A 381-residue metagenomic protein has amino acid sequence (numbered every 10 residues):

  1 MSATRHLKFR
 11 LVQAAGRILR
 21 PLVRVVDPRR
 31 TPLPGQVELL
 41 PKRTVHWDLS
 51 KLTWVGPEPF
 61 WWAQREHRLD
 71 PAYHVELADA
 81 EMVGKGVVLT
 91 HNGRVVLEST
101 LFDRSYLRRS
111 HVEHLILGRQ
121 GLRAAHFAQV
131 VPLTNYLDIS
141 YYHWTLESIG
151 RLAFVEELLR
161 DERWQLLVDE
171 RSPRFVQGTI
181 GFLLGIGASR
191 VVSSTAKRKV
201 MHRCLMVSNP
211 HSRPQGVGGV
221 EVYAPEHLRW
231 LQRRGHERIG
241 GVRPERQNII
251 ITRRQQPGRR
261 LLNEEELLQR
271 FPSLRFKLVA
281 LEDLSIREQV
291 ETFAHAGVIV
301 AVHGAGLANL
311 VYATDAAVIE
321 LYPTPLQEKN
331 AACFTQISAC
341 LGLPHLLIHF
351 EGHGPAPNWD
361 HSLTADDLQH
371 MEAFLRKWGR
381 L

Functional and structural regions predicted by a protein language model:
M1-L381: The feature primarily captures lumenal catalytic ectodomains of type II secretory-pathway glycosyltransferases
